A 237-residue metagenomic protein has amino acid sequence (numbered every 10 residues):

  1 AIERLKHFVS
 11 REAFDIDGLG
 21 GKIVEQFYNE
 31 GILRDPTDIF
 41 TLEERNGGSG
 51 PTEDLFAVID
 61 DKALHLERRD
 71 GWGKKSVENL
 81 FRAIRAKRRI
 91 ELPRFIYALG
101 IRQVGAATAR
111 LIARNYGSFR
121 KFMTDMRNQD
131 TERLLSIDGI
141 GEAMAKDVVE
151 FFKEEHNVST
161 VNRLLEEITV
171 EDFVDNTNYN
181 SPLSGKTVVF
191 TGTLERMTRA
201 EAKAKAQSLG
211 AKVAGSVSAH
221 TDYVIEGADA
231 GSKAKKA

Functional and structural regions predicted by a protein language model:
A1-I16: Cys/His-rich short segments
I2-E3, Q26, R88: Intrinsically disordered, low-complexity segments enriched in polar/charged residues with Gly/Pro, especially when
F8, G50-K236: DNA strand-break repair and replication-stress modules
D15-G18, V189: Structured core elements
D17, G21, Q26, E30-R68 (+1 more regions): Compact, charge-rich alpha-helical regulatory domains located at protein termini
